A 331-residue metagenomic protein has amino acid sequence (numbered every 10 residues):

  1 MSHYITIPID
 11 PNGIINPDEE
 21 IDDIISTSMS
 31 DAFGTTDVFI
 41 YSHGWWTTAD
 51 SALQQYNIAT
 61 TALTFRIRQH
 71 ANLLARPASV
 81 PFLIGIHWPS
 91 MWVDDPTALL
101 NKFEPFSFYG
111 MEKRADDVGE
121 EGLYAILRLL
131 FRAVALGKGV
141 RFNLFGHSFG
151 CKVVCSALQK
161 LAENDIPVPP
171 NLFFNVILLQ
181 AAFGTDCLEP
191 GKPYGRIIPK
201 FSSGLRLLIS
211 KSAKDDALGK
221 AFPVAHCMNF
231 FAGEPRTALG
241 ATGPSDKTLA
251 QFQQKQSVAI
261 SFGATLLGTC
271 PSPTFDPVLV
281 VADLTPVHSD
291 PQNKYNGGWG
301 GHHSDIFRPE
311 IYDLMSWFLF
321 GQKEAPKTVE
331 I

Functional and structural regions predicted by a protein language model:
M1-E19, W45-W46, Q54-N57, A78-V80 (+2 more regions): Lipolytic serine-hydrolase domain surface
N16-S30: N-terminal carbohydrate-binding/catalytic regions of secreted carbohydrate-active enzymes
S30-T35, Y41-I58: N-terminal low-complexity, Ser/Thr- and acidic-residue-enriched intrinsically disordered segments
T36-D37, V140: Nucleotide donor/acceptor-binding cores
F39-G44, G85, F145: Structural cue for short, hydrophobic secondary-structure segments
A59-V80: A short, Lys/Arg-enriched amphipathic alpha-helix followed by its capping loop at the start of a domain
G146, G150, V154: Gly/Ala-rich beta-loop-alpha elbow adjacent to hydrolase catalytic centers
